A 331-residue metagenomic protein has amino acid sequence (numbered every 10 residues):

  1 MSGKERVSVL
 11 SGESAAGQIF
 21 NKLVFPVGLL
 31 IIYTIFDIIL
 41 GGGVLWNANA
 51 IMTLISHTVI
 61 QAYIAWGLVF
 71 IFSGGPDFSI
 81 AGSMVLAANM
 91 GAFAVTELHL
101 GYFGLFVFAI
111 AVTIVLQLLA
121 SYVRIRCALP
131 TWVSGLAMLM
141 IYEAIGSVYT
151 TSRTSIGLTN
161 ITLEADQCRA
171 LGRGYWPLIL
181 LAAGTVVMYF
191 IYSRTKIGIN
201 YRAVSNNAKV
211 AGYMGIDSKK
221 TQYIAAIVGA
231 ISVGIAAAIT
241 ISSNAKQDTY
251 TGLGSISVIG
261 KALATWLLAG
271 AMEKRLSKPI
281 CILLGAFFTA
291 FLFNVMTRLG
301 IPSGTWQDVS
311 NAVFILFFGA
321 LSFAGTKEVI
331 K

Functional and structural regions predicted by a protein language model:
M1-I35, V186-V187, N206-K220, L292-K331: Cytosolic-side transmembrane-helix boundaries in multi-pass membrane proteins
I31-G41, N47-L98, R124-R126, A264-L276 (+2 more regions): Single transmembrane alpha-helix segments in multi-pass membrane proteins
G42-T53, G229-T265: Inter-helical junctions in multi-pass inner-membrane proteins, predominant in energy-converting antiporter-like
H99-M140, A183, L284-T289: Alpha-helical transmembrane segments within multi-pass membrane transporters and channels
G101, L171-T249: Helix-loop-helix "hairpin" substructures at the membrane interface of multi-pass membrane proteins
C127, T131-R194, Y223-I224, N244-D248: Transmembrane helix-bundle core of multi-pass membrane transporters and related energy-transducing complexes
P130-V133, R173-L180, Q222, G254-V258 (+1 more regions): Loop-to-transmembrane alpha-helix initiation sites
D248-A312: Transmembrane alpha-helical segments in multi-pass inner-membrane proteins
